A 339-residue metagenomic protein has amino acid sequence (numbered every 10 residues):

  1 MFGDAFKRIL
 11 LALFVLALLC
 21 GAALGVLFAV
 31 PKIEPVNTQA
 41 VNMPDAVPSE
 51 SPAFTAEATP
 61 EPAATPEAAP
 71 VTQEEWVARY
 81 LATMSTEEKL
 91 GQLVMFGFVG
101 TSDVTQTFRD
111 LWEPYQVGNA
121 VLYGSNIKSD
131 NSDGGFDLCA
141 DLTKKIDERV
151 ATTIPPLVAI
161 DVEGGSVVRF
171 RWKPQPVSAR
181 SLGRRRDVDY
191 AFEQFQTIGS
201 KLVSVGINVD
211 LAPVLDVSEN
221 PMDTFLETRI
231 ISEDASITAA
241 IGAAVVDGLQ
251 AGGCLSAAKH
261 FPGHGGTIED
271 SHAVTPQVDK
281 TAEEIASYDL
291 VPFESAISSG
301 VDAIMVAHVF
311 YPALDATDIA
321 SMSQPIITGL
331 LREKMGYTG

Functional and structural regions predicted by a protein language model:
F2-R171: N-terminal hydrophobic targeting/anchoring segments and the immediately downstream early-domain regions of hydrolases
S85, A120, N131-A151, V168 (+1 more regions): Second-shell residues forming the walls of enzyme active-site clefts
V99-D103, N126-S129, E163-V167, V209 (+3 more regions): Solvent-exposed loop/turn segments at secondary-structure junctions within structured extracellular/periplasmic domains
T101-P114, Y190-K201, A286-F293: Short, acidic/polar
I146-Q175, Q194-S218, T238-P262: Glycine-rich, aromatic-flanked loop segments that form ligand/cofactor-binding clefts across common enzyme folds
P174-R186, I231-S232: A charged helix-plus-loop insertion that forms the helical arch/lid used to bind and gate nucleic-acid substrates
G183-D189, I198, D223-E227: Active-site-adjacent helix-turn-beta-strand microarchitecture at beta-sheet edges that either contains or buttresses
